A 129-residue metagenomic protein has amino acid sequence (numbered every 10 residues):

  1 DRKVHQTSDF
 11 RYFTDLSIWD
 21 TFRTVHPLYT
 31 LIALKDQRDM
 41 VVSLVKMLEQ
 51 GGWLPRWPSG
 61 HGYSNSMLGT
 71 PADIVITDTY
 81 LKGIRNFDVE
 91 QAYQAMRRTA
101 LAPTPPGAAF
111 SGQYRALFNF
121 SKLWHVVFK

Functional and structural regions predicted by a protein language model:
D1-D15, A33: Function-dense linear segments that define catalytic or interfacial modules in macromolecule-processing proteins
H5, H26, A100-L101: Sequence-pattern detector for short linear motifs and compositional/periodic biases rather than a specific fold
D9, R23-H26, W57-G62: Short acidic, glycine/Ser/Thr-rich loop/turn "cap" segments at secondary-structure junctions
R11-D20, S64-A72: Secondary-structure capping and boundary motifs in well-ordered enzyme cores
T14-L16, D20-Q37, T77-K82: Alpha-helical support elements that line or immediately flank enzyme active sites and cofactor-binding pockets
D15-I18, Y29, A33, V42-E49 (+1 more regions): An acidic- and aromatic-residue-enriched active-site/binding cleft used to recognize and process polar
L34-V41, D88: Short, solvent-exposed secondary-structure capping/transition elements
L44, L48-K129: Active-site cavity-forming subdomains of large catalytic enzyme subunits
